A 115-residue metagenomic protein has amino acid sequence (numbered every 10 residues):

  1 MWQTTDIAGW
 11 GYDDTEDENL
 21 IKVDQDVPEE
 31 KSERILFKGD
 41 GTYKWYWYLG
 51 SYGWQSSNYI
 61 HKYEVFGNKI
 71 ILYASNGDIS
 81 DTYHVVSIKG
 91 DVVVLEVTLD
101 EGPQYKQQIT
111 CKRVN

Functional and structural regions predicted by a protein language model:
M1-I60, E64-N115: Lipid interaction determinants
